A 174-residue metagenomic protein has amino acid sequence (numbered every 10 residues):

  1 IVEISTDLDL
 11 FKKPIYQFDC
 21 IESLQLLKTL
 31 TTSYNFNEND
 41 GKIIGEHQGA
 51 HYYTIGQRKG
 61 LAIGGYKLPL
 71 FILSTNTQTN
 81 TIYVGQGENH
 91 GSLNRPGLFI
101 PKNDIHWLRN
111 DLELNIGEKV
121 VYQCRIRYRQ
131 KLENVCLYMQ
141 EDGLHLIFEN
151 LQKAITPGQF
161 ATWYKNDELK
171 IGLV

Functional and structural regions predicted by a protein language model:
I1-V174: AMP-forming adenylation/ATP pyrophosphatase catalytic core
